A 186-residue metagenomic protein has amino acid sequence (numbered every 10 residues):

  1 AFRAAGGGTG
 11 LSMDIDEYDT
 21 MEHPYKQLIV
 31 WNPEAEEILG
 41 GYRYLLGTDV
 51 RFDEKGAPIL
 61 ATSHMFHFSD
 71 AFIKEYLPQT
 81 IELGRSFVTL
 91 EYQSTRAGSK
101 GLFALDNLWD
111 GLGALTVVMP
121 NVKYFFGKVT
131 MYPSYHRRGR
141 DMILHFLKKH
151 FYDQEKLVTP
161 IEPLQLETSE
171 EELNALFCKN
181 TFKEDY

Functional and structural regions predicted by a protein language model:
A1-L46: Short amphipathic alpha-helix that is part of the acyltransferase structural core
D49-Y186: Acyl-donor binding region in acyl/amide transferases
